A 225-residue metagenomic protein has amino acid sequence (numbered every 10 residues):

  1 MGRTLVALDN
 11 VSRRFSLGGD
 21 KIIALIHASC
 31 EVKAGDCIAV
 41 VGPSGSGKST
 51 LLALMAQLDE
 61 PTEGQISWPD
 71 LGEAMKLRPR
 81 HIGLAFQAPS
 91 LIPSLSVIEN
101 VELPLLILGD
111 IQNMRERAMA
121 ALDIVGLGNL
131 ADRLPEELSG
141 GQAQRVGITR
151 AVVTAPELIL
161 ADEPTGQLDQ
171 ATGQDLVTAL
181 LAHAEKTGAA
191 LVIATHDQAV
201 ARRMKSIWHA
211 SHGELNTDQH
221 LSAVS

Functional and structural regions predicted by a protein language model:
S16-G18, E102-R115, I124-V125: ABC-type ATPase nucleotide-binding domains, specifically the catalytic core motifs of the NBD
A56: Helix-to-loop junction immediately C-terminal to a conserved catalytic motif
P69-G83: ABC ATPase NBD coupling module
L95-E102: Short coil-to-helix segment of the ABC ATPase nucleotide-binding domain corresponding to the Q-loop/switch region
R133-E136, T154, T187: Conserved signature/switch motifs of ABC ATPase nucleotide-binding domains
L134-L138, Q142-Q144: Conserved ABC ATPase signature
I159-D162: Catalytic Walker B motif of ABC-type/P-loop ATPase nucleotide-binding domains
